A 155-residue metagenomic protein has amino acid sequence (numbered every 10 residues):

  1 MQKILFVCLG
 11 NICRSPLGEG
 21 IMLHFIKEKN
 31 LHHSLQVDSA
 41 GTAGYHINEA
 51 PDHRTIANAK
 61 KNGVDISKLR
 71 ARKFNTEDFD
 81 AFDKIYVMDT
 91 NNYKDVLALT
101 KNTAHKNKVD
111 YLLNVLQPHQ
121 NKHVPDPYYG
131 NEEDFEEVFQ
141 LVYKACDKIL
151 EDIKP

Functional and structural regions predicted by a protein language model:
M1-A81, E151-P155: Conserved active-site segments centered on acidic
C8, A59, Y86-V87, V142: Hydrophobic structural packing positions in well-ordered secondary structure
S15, D89-T90: Helix N-cap/beta->alpha junction signal
K84, T90-P155: Phosphate-binding/catalytic loops
